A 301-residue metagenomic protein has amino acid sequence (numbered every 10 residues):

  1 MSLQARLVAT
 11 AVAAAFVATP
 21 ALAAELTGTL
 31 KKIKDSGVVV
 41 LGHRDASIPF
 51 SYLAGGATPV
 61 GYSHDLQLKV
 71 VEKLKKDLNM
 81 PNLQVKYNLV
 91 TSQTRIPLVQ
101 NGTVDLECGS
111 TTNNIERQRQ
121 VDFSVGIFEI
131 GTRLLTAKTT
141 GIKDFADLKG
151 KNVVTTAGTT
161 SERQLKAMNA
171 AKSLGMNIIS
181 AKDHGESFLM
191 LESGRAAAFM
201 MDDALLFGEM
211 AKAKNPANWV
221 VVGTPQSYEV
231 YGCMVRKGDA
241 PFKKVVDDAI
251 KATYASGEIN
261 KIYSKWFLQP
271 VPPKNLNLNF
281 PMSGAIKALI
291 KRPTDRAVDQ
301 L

Functional and structural regions predicted by a protein language model:
V17-A23: Sec/Tat signal peptide C-region and signal peptidase I cleavage site
A24, H64-K73, A146, K151-N152 (+4 more regions): Extended ligand-binding regions for polar small-molecule ligands
A24-E107, S256: Extracytoplasmic small-molecule ligand-binding "clamshell" domains of the periplasmic binding protein/Venus flytrap
L30, T58-P59, S110, R117-I127 (+2 more regions): A structural signal for short loop-to-beta-strand junctions that line the ligand-binding cleft of periplasmic/secreted
V40-P49, P59-K76, T112, E129-H184 (+1 more regions): Bilobed "Venus flytrap"/periplasmic-binding protein-like clamshell domains and structurally analogous long
D45, F128-T136, A211-D247, Q269-T294 (+1 more regions): Periplasmic-binding protein-like
L68, N79-D147, K287-D299: Acidic, polar ligand-binding/catalytic clefts
T94, C108-R119, Q164-A171, G185 (+2 more regions): A ligand-binding cleft/hinge motif common to bilobed small-molecule-binding domains
